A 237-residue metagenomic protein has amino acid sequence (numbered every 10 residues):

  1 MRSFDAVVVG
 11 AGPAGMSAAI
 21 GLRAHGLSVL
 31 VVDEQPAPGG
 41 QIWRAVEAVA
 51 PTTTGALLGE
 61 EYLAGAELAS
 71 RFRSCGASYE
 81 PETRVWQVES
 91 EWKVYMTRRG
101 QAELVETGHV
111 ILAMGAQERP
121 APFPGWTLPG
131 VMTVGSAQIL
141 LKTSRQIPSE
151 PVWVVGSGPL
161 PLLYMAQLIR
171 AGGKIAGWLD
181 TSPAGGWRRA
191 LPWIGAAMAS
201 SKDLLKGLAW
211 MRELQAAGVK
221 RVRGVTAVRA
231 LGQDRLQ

Functional and structural regions predicted by a protein language model:
M1-Q237: Residues forming the flavin
